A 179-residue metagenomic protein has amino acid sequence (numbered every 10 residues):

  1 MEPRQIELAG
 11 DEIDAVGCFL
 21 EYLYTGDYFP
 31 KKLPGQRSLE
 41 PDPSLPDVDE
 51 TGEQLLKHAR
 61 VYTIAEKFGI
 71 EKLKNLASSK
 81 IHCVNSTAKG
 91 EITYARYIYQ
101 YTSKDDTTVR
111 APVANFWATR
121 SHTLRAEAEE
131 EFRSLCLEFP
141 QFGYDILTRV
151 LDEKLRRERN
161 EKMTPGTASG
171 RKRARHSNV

Functional and structural regions predicted by a protein language model:
M1-I13, E21, T25, F29-T63 (+2 more regions): BTB/POZ-protein C-terminal extensions
I70: Acidic (Asp/Glu) carboxylate-rich active-site/surface patches
